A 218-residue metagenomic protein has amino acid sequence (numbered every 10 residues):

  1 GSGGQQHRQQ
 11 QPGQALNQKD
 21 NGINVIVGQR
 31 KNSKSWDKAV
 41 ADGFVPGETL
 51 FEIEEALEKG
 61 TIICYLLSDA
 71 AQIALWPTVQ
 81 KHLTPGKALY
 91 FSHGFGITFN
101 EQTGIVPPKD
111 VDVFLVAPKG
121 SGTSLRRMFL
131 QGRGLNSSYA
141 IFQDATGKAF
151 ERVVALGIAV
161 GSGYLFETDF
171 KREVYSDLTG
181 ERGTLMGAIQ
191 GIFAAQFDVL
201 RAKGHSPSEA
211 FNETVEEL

Functional and structural regions predicted by a protein language model:
G1-A15: Glycine-rich adenosine-cofactor-binding loop
G13, N17-F44: NAD(P)-binding Rossmann-fold cofactor-contacting core
N17, K38, A74, T78 (+2 more regions): Alpha-helical scaffold segments in soluble metabolic enzymes
G22, A71, V79, L83 (+3 more regions): Structural signal for hydrophobic packing residues in well-ordered secondary-structure cores of soluble enzyme domains
R30-K31, V40-T98, V106-S121: Rossmann-like NAD(P)-binding element
W36, A56, Q72, P207-F211: Small-residue helix-packing motif on alpha-helices
Y90-R182: Rossmann-fold dinucleotide-binding core
L165-L218: Helical "substrate-binding/catalytic lid" subdomain of Rossmann-like NAD(P)-dependent dehydrogenases/reductases
